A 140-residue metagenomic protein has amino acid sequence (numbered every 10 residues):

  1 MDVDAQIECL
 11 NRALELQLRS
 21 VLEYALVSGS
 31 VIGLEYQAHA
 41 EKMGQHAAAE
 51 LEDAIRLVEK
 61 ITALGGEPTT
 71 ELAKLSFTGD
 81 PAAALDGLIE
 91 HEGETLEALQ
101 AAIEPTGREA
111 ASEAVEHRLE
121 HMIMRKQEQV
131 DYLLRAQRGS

Functional and structural regions predicted by a protein language model:
M1-S140: Iron-associated oxidoreductase/ferritin-like identity signal
